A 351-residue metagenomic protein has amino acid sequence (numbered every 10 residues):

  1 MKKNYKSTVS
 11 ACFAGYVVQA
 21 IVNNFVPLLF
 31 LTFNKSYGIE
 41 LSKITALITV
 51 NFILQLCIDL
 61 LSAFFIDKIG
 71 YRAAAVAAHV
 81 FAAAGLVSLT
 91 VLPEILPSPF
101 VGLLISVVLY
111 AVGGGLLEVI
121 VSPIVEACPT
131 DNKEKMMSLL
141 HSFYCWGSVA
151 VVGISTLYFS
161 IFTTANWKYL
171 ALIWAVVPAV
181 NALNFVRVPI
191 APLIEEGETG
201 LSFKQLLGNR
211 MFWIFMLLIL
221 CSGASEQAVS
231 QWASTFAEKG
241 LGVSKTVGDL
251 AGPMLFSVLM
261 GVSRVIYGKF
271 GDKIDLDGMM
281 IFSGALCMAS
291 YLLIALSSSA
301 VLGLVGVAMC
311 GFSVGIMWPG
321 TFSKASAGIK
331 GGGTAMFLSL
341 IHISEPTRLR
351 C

Functional and structural regions predicted by a protein language model:
T8, A14-L31, V229-S234: Extracytoplasmic
V26-P27, R210-M254: Extracytoplasmic gate region of multi-pass secondary transporters
T49-A63, M254-I266: Central cavity-lining transmembrane alpha-helices of secondary-active solute carriers, predominantly the Major
V80-L96, L286-S298: C-terminal ends and interior cores of transmembrane alpha-helices in multi-pass membrane transporters/permeases
L116-P129, I316-I329: Intracellular juxtamembrane helix-capping segments at the cytosolic ends of symmetry-related transmembrane helices
L140-P189: Helix-loop-helix hairpin linking two adjacent transmembrane segments in secondary transporters
I341-C351: Single conserved hydrophobic/aromatic residue that forms the stacking wall/gate of nucleotide- or nucleobase-binding
